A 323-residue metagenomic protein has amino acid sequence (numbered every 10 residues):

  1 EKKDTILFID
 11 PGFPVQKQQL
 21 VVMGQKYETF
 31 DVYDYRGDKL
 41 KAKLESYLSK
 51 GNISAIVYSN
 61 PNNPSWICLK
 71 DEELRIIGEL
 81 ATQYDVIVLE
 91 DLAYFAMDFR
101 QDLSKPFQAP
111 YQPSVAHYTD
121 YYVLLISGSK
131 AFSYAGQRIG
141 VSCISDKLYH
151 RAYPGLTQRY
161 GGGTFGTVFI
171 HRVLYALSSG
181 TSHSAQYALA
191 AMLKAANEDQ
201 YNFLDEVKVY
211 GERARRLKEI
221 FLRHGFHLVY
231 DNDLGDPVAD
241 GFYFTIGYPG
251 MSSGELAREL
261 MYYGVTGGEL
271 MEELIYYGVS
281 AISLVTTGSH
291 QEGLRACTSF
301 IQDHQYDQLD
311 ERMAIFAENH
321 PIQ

Functional and structural regions predicted by a protein language model:
E1-K17: Conserved PLP-anchoring active-site segment centered on the Schiff-base-forming lysine
D4, Q25, Q83-I87, T119-D120: A short helix->loop->beta-strand "cap" motif at the edges of active sites that frequently abuts
F8, T29, L89-E90, L189 (+2 more regions): Hydrophobic residues in well-ordered beta-strands that form the structural core
L20: Short hydrophobic alpha-helical segments of the AMP-binding
D34-A109: Active-site phosphate-binding strand-loop segment of PLP-dependent enzymes
Y118-K208, F221: Conserved core segment of the aminotransferase class I/II
Y118-T119, R258-A281, V285-Q323: PLP-dependent enzyme catalytic core of the Aspartate aminotransferase-like
H183-Q186, A190, F203-K218, L222 (+1 more regions): Conserved glycine-rich beta-strand-loop-beta hairpin in the small C-terminal domain of fold type I
